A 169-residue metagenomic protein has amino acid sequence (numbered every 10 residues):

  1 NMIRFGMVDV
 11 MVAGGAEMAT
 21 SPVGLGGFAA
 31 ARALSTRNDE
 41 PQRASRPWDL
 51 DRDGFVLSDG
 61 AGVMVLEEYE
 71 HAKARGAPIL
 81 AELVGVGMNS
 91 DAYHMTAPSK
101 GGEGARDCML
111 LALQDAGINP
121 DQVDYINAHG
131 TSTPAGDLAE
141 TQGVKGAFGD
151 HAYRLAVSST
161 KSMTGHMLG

Functional and structural regions predicted by a protein language model:
N1, F5-M7, A30-V56, Q142-G169: Conserved catalytic cysteine-centered active-site region of acyl-thioester-dependent Claisen-condensing enzymes
N1-E17, F55-A77, H166-G169: Active-site-proximal alpha-helical scaffold in enzymes
V8-A16, P78-V86, D121-A128, L155-K161: Beta-strand segments within the central parallel beta-sheet cores of soluble alpha/beta enzyme folds
E17-A19, L25-A33: Fold-level recognition of mixed alpha/beta catalytic cores in primary-metabolism enzymes, strongest
F28, V65, L83, V123 (+2 more regions): Conserved small-residue
D39-A116, Y125: Condensing-enzyme catalytic core mediating Claisen C-C bond formation in acyl metabolism
G76, A116-N119, F148-Y153: Short helix-capping segments at alpha-helix termini
Y93-G102, T131-F148, M167-G169: Short glycine/threonine-rich loop-to-helix capping motif typified by GTGT followed within a few residues by an Asp-Pro
